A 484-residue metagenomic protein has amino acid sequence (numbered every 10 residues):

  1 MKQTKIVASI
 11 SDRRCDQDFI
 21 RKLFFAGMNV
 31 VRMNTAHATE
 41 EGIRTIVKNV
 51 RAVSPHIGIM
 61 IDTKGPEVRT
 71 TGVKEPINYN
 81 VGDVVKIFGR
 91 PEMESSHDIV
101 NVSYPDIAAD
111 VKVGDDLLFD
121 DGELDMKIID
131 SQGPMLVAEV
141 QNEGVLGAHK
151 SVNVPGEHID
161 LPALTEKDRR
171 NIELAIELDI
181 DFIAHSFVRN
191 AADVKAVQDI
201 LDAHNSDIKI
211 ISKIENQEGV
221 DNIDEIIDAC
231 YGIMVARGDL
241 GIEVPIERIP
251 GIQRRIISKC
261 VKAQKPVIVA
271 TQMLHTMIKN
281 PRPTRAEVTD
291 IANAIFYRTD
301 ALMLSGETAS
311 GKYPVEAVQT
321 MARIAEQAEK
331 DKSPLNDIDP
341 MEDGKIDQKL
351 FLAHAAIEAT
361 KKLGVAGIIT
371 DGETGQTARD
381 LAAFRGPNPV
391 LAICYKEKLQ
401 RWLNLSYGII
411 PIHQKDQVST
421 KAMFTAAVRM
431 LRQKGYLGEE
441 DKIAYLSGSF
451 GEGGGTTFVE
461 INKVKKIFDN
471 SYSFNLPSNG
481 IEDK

Functional and structural regions predicted by a protein language model:
M1-K484: Non-catalytic helical/linker scaffolds that mediate oligomerization, partner binding, and domain coupling around large
